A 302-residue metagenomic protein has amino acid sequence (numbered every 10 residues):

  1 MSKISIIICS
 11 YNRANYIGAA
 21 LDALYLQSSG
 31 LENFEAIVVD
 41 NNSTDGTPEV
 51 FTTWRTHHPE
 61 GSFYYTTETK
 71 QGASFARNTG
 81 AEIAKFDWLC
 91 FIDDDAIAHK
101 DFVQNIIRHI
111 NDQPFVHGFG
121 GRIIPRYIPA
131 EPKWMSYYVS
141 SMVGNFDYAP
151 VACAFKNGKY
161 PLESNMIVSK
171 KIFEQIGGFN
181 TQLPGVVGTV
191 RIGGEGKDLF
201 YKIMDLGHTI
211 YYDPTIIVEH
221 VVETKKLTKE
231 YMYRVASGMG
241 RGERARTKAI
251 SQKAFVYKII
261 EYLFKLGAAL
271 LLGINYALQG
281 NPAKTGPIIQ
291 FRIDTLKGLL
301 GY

Functional and structural regions predicted by a protein language model:
R13-L26: Short, well-formed alpha-helical segments that are part of the catalytic scaffolds of diverse glycosyltransferases
A23, D40-E49, A96-I97: A conserved acidic beta->alpha catalytic loop
E68-A84: Glycine-rich, basic loop-to-helix element that forms the pyrophosphate-binding segment of sugar-nucleotide handling
L89: Short aromatic/hydrophobic "clamp" motif used to bind/position activated sugar donors
D101-M135: Conserved donor NDP-sugar-binding/catalytic core segment of glycosyltransferases
G121, Y138-K159: Short, flexible, basic/aromatic active-site loop/helix in glycosyltransferases
E163-V168, I172-G177, L183-I216: A short, conserved alpha-helix in the catalytic core of glycosyltransferases
R234-G242, K248-Y302: Non-catalytic, C-terminal membrane-associated alpha-helical segments of glycosyltransferases
